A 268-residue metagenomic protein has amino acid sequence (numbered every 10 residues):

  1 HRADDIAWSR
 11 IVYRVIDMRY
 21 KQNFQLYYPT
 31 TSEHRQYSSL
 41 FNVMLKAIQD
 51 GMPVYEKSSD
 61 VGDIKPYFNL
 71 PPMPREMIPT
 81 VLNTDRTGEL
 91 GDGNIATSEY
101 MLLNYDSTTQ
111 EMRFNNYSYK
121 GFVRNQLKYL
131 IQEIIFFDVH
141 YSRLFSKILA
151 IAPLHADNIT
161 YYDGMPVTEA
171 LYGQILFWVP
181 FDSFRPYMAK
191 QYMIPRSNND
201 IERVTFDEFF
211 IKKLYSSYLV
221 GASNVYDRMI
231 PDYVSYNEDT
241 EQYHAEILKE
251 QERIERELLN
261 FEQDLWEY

Functional and structural regions predicted by a protein language model:
H1-V139, N158, F181-Y268: A domain-level signal for the mature, folded cores of soluble proteins
L127-E133, K147-P153, F177: Residue-level detector of short, conserved catalytic/binding motifs and their immediate flanks
D138-R143, I148-G173, L214: Extended serine/threonine-enriched, polar tracts that run as long, contiguous segments within proteins
T168-P186: Short secondary-structure subsegments characteristic of cysteine-rich extracellular domains
